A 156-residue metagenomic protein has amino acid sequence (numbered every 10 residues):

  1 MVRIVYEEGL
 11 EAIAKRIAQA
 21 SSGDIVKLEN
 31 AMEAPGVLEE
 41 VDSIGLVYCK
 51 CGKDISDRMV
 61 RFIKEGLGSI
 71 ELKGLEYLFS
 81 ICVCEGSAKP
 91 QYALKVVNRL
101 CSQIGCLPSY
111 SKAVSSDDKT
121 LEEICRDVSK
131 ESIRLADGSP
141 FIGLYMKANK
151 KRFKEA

Functional and structural regions predicted by a protein language model:
V2-A12, R16-E29, E33-A156: FMN-binding flavodoxin-like domain, especially the glycine-rich phosphate-binding loop
